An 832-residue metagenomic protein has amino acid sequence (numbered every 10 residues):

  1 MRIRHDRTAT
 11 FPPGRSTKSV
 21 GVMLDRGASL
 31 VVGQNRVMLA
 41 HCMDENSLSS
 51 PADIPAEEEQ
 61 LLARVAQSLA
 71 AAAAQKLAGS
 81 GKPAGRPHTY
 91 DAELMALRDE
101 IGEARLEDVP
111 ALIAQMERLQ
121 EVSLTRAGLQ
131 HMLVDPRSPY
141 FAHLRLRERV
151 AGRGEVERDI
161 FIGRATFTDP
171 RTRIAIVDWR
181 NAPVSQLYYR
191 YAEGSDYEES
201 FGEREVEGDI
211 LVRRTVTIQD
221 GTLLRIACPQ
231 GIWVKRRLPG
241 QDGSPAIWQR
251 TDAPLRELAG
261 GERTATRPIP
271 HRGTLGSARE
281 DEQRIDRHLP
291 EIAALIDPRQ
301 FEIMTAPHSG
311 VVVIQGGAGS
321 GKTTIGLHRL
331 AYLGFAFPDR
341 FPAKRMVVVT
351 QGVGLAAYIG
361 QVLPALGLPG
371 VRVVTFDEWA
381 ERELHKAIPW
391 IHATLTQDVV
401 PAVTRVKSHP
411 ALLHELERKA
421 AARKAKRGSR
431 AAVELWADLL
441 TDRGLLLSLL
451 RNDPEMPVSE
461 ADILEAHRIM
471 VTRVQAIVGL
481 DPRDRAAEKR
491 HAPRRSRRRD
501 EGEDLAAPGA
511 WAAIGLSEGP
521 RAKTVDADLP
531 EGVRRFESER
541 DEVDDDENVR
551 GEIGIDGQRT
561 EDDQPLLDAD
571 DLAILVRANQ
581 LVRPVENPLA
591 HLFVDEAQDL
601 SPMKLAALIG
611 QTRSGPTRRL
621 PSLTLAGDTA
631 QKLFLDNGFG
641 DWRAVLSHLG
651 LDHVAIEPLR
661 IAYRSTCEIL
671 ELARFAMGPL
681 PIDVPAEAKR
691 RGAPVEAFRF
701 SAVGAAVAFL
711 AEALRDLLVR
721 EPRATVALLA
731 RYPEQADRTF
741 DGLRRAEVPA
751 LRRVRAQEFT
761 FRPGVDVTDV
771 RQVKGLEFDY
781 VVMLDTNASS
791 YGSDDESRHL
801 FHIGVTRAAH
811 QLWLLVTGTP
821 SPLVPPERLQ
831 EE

Functional and structural regions predicted by a protein language model:
F11, S16-A293, D297-E302, E832: Extended, charged low-complexity regulatory segments
E198, R204-E207, P229, G334-V594 (+5 more regions): Alpha-helical nucleic-acid-binding subdomain of P-loop helicases immediately C-terminal to the Walker A/P-loop
L295, E302-V311, P338-D339: Phosphate-binding P-loop
I314: Hydrophobic anchor at the beta1->P-loop junction of P-loop NTPases
A318: The conserved Walker
K322-T323: Conserved lysine of the Walker
G326-L327: Post-Walker A alpha-helix
D339, K344, V353-A357, Q361 (+4 more regions): Conserved helicase motor core of SF1/SF2 NTP-dependent helicases
